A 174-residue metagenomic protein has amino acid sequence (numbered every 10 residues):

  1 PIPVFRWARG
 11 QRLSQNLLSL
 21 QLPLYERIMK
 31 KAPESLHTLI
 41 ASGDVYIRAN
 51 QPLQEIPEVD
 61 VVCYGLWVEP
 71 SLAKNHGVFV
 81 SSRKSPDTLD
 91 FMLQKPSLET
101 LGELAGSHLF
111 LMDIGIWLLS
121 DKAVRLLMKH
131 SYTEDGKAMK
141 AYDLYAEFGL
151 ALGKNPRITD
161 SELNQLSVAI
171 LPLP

Functional and structural regions predicted by a protein language model:
P1-P174: Unchanged
